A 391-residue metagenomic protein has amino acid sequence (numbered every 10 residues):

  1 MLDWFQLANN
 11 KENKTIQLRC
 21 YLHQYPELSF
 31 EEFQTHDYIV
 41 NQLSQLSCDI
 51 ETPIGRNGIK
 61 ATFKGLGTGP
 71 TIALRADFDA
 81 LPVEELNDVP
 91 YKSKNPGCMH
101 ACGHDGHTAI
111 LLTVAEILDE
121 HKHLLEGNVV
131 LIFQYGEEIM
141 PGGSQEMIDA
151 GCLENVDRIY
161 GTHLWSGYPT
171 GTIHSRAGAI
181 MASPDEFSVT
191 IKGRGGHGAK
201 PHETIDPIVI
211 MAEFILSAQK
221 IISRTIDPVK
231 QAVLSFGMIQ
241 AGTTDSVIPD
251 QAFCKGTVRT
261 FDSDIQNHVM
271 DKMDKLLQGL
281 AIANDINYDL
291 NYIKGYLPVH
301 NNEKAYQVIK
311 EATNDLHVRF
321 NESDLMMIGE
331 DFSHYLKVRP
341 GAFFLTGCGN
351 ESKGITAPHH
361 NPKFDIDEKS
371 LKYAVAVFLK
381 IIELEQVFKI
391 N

Functional and structural regions predicted by a protein language model:
M1-H100, D105, A109-L112, E116-L125: Acidic/His- and Gly-rich active-site-bordering loop/insert found across diverse amide/peptide-bond hydrolases
L22, A61, L74, H104 (+8 more regions): Divalent metal-coordination and catalytic microenvironments
E27, D77-D79, G136-E138, W165 (+2 more regions): Active-site beta-loop-alpha junctions enriched in small/polar residues
E51, V130-I132, D289: A structural signal for isolated positions on well-ordered beta-strands in alpha/beta enzyme cores
I59, L81-V83, N87-M99, D105-G106 (+3 more regions): Histidine/acidic-residue-rich, glycine-tolerant segments that coordinate divalent metal ions
A73-R75, F187, F343-C348: Non-cysteine beta-strand/loop elements that form the S-adenosyl-L-methionine
A212-N391: Metal-dependent amide/peptide-bond hydrolase catalytic core, centered on the "pita-bread" metallohydrolase fold
